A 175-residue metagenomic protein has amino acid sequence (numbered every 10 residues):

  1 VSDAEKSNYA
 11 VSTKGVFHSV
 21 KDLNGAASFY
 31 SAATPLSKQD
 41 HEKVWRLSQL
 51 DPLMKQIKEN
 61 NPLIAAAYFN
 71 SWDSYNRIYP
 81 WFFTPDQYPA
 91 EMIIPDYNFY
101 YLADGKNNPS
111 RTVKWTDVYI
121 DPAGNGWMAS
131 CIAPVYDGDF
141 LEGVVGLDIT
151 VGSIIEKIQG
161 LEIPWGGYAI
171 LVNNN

Functional and structural regions predicted by a protein language model:
V1-K43, L63: Juxtamembrane extracytoplasmic/periplasmic/luminal helical "stalk" adjacent to the first N-terminal
S2-S7, I120, A169-N175: Short intrinsically disordered, low-complexity coil segments enriched in acidic
T13-L23, Y68, W115, S153 (+2 more regions): Bulky hydrophobic/aromatic packing residues
V16, V20-L23, M54, M92 (+1 more regions): Detector for methionine-enriched segments
E42-L50, P95: Soluble or luminal CAZymes and related metallo-dependent hydrolases
L47-E59, V144-N175: Solvent-exposed, extracytoplasmic
E59-E156, G160: Extracytoplasmic/periplasmic ligand-binding sensor regions of membrane-associated signaling proteins
